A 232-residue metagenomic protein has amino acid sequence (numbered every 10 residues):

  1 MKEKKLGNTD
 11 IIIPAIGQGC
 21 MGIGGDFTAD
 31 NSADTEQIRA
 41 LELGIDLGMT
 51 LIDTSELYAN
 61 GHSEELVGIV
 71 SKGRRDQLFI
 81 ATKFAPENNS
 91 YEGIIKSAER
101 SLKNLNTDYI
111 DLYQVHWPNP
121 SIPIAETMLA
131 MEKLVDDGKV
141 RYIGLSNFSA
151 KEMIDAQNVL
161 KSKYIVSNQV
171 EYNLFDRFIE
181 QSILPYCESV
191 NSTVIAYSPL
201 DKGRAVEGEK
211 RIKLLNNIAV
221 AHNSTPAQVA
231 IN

Functional and structural regions predicted by a protein language model:
M1-L78: N-terminal binding-site loop/beta-alpha segment at the start of enzyme catalytic domains that lines or forms
L6, Q18, I52, V67 (+8 more regions): Conserved, mostly hydrophobic/aromatic
N8-D10, G68-R75, E99-N106, V135 (+2 more regions): Acidic (Asp/Glu)-rich catalytic clusters
I11-I16, G48-L51, R74-L78, T107-D111 (+3 more regions): Short, well-ordered coil/turn segments that N-cap beta-strands
D30-G44, S90-L105, M153-I154: Short, acidic/polar
Q77-N89, L112-H116, V170-E171: A short, structured active-site edge motif that brings together acidic residues
L105-S121: Active-site groove signature of glycoside hydrolases
P118, I122-N232: Beta/alpha (TIM)-barrel catalytic core signal, keyed to glycine-rich beta->alpha loops juxtaposed to Asp/Glu that bind
